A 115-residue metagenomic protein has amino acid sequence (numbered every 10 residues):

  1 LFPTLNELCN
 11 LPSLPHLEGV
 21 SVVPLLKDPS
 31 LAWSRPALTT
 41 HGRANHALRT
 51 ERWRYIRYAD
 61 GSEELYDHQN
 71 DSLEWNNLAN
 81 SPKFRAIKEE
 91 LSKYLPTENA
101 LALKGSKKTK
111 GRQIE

Functional and structural regions predicted by a protein language model:
F2-H68, A86, K93-Y94, E98-E115: C-terminal cap/loop subdomain of S1 sulfatases and analogous C-terminal strand-loop tails that border
T4, E74-N77: A general alpha-helix detector
D71: Intrinsically disordered, low-complexity polar regions and short flexible loop motifs
N76-F84: Active-site-proximal N-terminal segment of extracellular/periplasmic enzymes that hydrolyze or transfer
L78, K88-L91: A structural signal for short hydrophobic/aromatic patches embedded in well-ordered alpha helices
